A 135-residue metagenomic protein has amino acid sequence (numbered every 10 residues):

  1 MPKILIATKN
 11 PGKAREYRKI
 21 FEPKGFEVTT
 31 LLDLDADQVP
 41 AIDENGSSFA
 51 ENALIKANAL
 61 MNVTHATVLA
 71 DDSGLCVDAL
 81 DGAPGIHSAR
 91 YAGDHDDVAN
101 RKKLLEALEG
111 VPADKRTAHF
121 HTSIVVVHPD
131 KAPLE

Functional and structural regions predicted by a protein language model:
P2-L5, P11-L31, D35-E135: Anionic-ligand binding patches
